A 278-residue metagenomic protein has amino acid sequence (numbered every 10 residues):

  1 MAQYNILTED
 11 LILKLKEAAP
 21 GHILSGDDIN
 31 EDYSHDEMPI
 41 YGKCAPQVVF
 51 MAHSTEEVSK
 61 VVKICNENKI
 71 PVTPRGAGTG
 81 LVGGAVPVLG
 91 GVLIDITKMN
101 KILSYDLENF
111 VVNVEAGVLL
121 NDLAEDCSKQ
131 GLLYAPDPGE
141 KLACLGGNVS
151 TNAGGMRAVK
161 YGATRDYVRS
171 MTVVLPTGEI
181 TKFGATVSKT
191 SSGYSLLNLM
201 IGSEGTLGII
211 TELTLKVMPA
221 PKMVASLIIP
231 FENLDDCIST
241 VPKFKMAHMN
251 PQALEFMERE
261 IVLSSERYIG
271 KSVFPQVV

Functional and structural regions predicted by a protein language model:
M1-K63, G80-F110, R259-V273, V277: N-terminal flexible segment immediately upstream of the FAD-binding catalytic core in FAD-dependent oxidoreductases
I6-E9, L24, D32-S34, E56 (+7 more regions): Short secondary-structure boundary micro-motifs
D10-H22, K60-N68, D126, Q130 (+1 more regions): Generic non-transmembrane alpha-helical segments
S25-D27, A52, P74, I96 (+3 more regions): Pocket-edge structural micro-motifs
C44-V72, G155, E179, G202 (+2 more regions): Soluble FAD-dependent oxygen oxidases
V72-P74, L254: ATP-grasp fold ATP-binding core
P74-G78, A85, A116, P136-G139: Glycine-rich, histidine-containing beta strand-loop boundary motifs that form or position
K101-E255: FAD-binding subdomain of flavoenzyme oxidoreductases
